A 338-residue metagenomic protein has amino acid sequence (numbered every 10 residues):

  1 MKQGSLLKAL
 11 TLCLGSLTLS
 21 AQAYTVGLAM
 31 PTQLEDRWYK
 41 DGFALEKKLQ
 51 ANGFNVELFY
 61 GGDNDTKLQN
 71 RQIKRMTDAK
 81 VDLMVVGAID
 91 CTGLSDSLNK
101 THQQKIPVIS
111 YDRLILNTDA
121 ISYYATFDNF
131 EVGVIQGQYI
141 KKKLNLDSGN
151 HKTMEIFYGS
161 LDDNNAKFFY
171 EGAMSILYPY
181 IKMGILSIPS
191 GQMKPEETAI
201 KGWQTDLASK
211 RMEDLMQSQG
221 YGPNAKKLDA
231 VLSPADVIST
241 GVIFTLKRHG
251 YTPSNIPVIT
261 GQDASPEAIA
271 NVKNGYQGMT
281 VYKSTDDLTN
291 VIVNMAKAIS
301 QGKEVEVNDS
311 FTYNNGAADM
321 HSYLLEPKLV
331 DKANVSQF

Functional and structural regions predicted by a protein language model:
M1-Q22: Gram-negative bacterial Sec-dependent N-terminal signal peptides
Q22-F338: A residue-level marker of the well-folded mature domains of exported/periplasmic proteins
